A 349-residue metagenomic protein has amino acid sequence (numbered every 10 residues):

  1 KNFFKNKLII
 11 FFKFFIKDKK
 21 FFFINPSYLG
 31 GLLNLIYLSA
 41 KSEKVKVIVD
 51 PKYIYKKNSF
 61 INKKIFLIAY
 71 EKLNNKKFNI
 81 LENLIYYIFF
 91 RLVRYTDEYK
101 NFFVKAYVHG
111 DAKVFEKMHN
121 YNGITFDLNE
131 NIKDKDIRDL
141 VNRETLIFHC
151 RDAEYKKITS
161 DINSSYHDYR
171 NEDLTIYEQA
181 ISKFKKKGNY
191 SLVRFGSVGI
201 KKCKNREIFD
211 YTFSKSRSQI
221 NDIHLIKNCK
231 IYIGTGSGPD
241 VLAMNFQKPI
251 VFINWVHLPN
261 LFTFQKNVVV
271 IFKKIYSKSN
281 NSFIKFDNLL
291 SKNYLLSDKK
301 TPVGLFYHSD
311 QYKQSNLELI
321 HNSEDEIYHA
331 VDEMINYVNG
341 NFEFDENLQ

Functional and structural regions predicted by a protein language model:
K1-Q349: N-terminal targeting/anchoring "stem" of glycan-biosynthesis enzymes
